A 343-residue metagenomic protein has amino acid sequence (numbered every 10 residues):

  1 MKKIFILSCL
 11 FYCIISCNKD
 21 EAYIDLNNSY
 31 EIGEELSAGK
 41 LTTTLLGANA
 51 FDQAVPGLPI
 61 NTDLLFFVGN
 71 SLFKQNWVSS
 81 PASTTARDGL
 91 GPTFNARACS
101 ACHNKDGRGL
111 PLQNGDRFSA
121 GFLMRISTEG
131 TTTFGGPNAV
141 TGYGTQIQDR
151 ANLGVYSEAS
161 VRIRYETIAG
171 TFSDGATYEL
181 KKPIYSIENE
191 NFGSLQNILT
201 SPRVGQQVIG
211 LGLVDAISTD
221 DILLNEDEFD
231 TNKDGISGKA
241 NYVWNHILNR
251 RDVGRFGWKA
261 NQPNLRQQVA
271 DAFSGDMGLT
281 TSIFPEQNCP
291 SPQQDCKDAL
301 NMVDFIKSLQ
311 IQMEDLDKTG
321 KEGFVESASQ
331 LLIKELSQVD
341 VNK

Functional and structural regions predicted by a protein language model:
M1-I24: Bacterial Sec-dependent N-terminal signal peptides
C17-K343: Periplasmic c-type cytochrome electron-transfer domains
